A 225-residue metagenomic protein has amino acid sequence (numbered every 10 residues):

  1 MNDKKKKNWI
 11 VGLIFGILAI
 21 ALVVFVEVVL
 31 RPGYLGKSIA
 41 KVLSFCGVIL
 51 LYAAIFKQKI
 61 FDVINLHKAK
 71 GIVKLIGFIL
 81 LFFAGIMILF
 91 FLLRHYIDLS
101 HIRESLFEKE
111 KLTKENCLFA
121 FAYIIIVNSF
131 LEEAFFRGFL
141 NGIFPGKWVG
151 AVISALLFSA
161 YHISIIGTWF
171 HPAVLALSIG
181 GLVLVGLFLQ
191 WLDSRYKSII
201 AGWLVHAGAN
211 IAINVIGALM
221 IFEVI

Functional and structural regions predicted by a protein language model:
M1-K6: Short, Lys/Arg-rich, polar N-terminal cytosolic tail immediately upstream of the first transmembrane signal-anchor
K7-K59, S105, E110-K111: Alpha-helical transmembrane segments in multi-pass membrane proteins
N8-V23, F78-A84, A151-L157: Alpha-helical transmembrane segments
L22-P32, L93-I97, I163-W169: Juxtamembrane "helix-exit" motif on the non-cytosolic side of transmembrane helices
L22-V26, G47-A54, I88, Y161-S164 (+2 more regions): Residue-level signal for alpha-helical transmembrane segments in multi-pass membrane proteins
F56-V63, R195: Membrane-interface capping segments at transmembrane-helix boundaries
I60-N128, E223-I225: Juxtamembrane helix-loop-helix connectors linking adjacent transmembrane helices in multi-pass membrane enzymes
E115-I225: Transmembrane helix-loop-helix hairpins at the membrane interface of multi-pass integral membrane proteins
